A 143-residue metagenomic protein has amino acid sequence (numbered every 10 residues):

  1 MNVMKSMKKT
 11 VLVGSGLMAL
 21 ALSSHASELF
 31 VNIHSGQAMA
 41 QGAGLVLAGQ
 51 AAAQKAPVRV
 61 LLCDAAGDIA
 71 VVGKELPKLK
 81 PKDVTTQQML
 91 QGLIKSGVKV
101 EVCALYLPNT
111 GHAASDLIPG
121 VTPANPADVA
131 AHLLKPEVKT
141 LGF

Functional and structural regions predicted by a protein language model:
N2-G14: Bacterial N-terminal signal peptides that target proteins for export
L20-A26: Sec/Tat signal peptide C-region and signal peptidase I cleavage site
S27-L29, Q54-R59, S96-K99, P136-K139: Loop/turn elements at helix/coil->beta-strand transitions in domains of secreted/extracellular proteins
L29-G42, A70-E75: Short, glycine-rich nucleotide/cofactor-binding loops
G42-Q54: Histidine-anchored nucleotide/phosphate-binding helix
V58-D64, E101-A104: Short internal beta-strands
K78-E101: A glycine-rich helix N-cap at a beta->alpha junction
P119-F143: C-terminal partner/receptor-binding element of secreted or periplasmic proteins
